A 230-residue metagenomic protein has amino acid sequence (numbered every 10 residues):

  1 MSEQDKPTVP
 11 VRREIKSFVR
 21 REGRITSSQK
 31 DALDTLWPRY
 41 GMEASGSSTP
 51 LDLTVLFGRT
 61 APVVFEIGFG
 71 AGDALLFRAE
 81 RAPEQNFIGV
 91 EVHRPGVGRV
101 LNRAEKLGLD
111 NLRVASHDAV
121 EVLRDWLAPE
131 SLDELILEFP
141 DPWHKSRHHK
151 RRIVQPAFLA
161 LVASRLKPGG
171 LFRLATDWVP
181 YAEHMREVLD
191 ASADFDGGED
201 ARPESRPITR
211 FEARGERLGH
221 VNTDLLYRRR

Functional and structural regions predicted by a protein language model:
M1-F65, D73-E80: S-adenosyl-L-methionine
F65-I67, V90: Conserved beta-strand/loop positions that form the S-adenosyl-L-methionine
G70: Conserved glycine-rich SAM-binding loop
H93: Conserved SAM/SAH-binding beta-strand->alpha-helix loop
L101-E130: S-adenosyl-L-methionine
V154-P168: A short glycine-rich, Lys/Arg-flanked "PGG" loop and its adjoining helix->strand segment in the class I
P168-T176: Conserved beta-strand signature within the Rossmann-like core of class I S-adenosyl-L-methionine
E183-R230: Class I S-adenosyl-L-methionine
